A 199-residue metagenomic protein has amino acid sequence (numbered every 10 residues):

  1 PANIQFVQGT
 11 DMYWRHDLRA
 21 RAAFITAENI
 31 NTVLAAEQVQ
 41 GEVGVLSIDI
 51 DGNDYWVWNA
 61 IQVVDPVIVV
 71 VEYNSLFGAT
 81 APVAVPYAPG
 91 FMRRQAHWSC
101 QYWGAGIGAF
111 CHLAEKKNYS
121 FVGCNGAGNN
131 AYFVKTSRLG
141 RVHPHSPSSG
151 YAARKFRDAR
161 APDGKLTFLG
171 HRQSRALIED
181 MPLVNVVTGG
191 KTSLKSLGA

Functional and structural regions predicted by a protein language model:
P1-A36, Q40-I48, S75-G78: SAM cofactor-binding core of SAM-dependent methyltransferases, primarily the Rossmann-like beta-alpha-beta module
P1-N3, T26, D51-N53, N74-L76 (+2 more regions): Short, solvent-exposed loop/turn segments at secondary-structure junctions
Q8, W58-I61, P82-V83: Short amphipathic alpha-helical segments
M12, V33-A36, T80-A199: Rossmann-like AdoMet/SAM-dependent catalytic core
R21, V69-V70, V122: Hydrophobic/aromatic beta-strand patches that form the interior of the parallel beta-sheet core in alpha/beta enzyme
G52-V64: A short, conserved alpha-helix within the catalytic core of class I
V63-P66, Y87-A88: Glycine-rich, phosphate-binding/catalytic loops in enzymes
P66-S75: Conserved beta-strand signature within the Rossmann-like core of class I S-adenosyl-L-methionine
